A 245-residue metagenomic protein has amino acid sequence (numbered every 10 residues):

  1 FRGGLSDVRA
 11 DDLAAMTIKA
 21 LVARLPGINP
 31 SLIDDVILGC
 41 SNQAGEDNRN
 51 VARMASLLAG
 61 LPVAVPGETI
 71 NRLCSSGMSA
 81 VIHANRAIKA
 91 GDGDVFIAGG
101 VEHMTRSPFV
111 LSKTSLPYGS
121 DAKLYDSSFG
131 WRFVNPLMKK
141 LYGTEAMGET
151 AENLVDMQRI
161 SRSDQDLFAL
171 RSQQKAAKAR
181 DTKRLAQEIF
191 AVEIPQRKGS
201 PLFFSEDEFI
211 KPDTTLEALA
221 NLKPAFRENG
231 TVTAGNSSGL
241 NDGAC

Functional and structural regions predicted by a protein language model:
F1-A55, A59, P66, T150-R162 (+2 more regions): Conserved active-site "lid/cap" helical segment
R2-G3, N48-R49, R106-K113, F204 (+1 more regions): Short acidic, glycine/serine/threonine-rich loops at helix termini
S6-A15, G27, D164-C245: N-terminal extracellular/periplasmic Venus flytrap/periplasmic-binding protein-like
V8-R9, C40-F96, S128-W131, L141-E149 (+1 more regions): Conserved catalytic cysteine-centered active-site region of acyl-thioester-dependent Claisen-condensing enzymes
P30-G39, P66-N71, F96-G100, D164-R171 (+1 more regions): Beta-strand segments within the central parallel beta-sheet cores of soluble alpha/beta enzyme folds
N42-Q43, V101-M104, R197: Short glycine-rich anion-binding loops that position phosphate/pyrophosphate groups of nucleotides and phosphorylated
N71-E102, V155-R184: Active-site-proximal alpha-helical scaffold in enzymes
V95-N153: Flexible glycine-/small-residue-enriched beta->alpha junction loops that bind anionic phosphate/pyrophosphate groups
